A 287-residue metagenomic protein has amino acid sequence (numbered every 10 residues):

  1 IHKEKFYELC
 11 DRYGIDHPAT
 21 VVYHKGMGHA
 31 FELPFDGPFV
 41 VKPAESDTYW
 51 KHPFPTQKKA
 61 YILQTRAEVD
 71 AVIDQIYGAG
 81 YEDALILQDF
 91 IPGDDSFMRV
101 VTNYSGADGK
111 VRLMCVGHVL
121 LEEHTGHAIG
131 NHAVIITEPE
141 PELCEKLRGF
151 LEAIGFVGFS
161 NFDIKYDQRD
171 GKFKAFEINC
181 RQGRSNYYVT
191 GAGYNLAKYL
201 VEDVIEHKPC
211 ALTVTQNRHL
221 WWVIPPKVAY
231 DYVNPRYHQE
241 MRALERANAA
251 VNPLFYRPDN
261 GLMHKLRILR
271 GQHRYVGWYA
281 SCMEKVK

Functional and structural regions predicted by a protein language model:
H2-L85, A107-D108, P141: Active-site nucleotide/adenylate-binding loops and adjacent lid/helix of ATP-dependent enzymes
L63-T125, E138-E145, Y166, F173-K174: Phosphate-binding site of ATP-dependent enzymes
I86, F159-N161, C210-Q216: Flexible, glycine/charged-enriched surface loops at secondary-structure junctions
L120-H124, A128-H132, N179-G193: Glycine-rich phosphate/pyrophosphate-binding beta-alpha loops
G126-I129, T137-F162: Oxyanion-binding "anion nests"
E152-Y187: Conserved metal-phosphate-binding beta-hairpin within the catalytic cores of diverse ATP-dependent phosphoryl-transfer
E202-K287: Peripheral (often C-terminal) accessory segments that flank ATP-dependent C-N-forming ligase machineries
